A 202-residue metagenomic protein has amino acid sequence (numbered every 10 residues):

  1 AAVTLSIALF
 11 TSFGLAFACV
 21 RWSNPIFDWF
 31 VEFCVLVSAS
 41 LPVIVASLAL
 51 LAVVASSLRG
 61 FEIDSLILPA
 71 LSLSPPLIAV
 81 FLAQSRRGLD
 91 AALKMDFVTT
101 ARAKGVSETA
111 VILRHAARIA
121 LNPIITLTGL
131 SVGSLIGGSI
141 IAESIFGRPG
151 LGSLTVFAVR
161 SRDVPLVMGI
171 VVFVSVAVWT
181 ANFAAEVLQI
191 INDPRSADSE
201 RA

Functional and structural regions predicted by a protein language model:
A1-C19, A117-V132, A177: Transmembrane alpha-helix signature in integral membrane proteins
V3-V35, L48, S139: Transmembrane-helix boundary motif in ABC transporter permease subunits
T4-F10, S47, P69-P76, G152-V187: Hydrophobic alpha-helical transmembrane segments of polytopic membrane proteins
I7, F30-A79, V164: Generic hydrophobic transmembrane alpha-helix motif, especially the helices
E62-R102, S107: Membrane-cytosol interface at the C-terminal ends of specific transmembrane alpha-helices in multi-pass membrane
A92, A101, V187-A202: Short cytosolic juxtamembrane segments of multi-pass membrane proteins
T99-I119, R160, I191: Short helix-to-coil transition segments within interhelical loops that connect adjacent transmembrane helices
L127-V156, S175, E186: Non-cytoplasmic
